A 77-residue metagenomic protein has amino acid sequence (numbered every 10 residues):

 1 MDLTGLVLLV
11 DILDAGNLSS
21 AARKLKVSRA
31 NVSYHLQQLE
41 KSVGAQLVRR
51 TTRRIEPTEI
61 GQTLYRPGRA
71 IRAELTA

Functional and structural regions predicted by a protein language model:
D2-G5, G61, G68: The N-cap/first-turn positions of alpha helices within or immediately adjacent to helix-turn-helix DNA-binding domains
L3, R29-A30: The DNA-contacting recognition helix of HTH DNA-binding domains and analogous helical DNA-recognition elements
G5-I12, L64: Short alpha-helical "packing" element that flanks the helix-turn-helix/winged-helix DNA-binding module
D11-K26: Short helix-boundary/capping micro-motifs
S28, H35: Residues within the DNA-recognition helix of helix-turn-helix
V32, T58: Conserved G/P- and acidic residue-centered "switch" motifs that form tight phosphate/ATP-binding loops in soluble
E40-P57: A short LG(V/I)-centered, amphipathic sequence patch enriched for acidic residue(s) preceding the LG motif
S42, L64-A77: Alpha-helical linker/hinge and terminal dimerization helices associated with HTH transcriptional regulators
